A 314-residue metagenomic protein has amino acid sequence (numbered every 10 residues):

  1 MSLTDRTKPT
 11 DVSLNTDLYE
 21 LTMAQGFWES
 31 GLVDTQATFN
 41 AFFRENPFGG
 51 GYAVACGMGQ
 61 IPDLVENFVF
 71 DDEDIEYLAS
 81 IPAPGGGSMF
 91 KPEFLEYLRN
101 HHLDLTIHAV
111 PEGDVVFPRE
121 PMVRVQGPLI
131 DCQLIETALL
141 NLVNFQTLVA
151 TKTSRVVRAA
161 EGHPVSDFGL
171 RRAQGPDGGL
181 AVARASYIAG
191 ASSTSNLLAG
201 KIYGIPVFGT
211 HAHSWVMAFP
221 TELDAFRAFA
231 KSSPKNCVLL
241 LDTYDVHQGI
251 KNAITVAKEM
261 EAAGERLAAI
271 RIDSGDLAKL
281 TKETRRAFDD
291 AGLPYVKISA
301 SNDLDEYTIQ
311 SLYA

Functional and structural regions predicted by a protein language model:
M1-K235, A262, R266: Ordered alpha/beta subdomains of enzyme catalytic regions
S214-A314: Glycine-rich phosphate/ribose-binding loops and adjacent secondary-structure elements that form binding surfaces
